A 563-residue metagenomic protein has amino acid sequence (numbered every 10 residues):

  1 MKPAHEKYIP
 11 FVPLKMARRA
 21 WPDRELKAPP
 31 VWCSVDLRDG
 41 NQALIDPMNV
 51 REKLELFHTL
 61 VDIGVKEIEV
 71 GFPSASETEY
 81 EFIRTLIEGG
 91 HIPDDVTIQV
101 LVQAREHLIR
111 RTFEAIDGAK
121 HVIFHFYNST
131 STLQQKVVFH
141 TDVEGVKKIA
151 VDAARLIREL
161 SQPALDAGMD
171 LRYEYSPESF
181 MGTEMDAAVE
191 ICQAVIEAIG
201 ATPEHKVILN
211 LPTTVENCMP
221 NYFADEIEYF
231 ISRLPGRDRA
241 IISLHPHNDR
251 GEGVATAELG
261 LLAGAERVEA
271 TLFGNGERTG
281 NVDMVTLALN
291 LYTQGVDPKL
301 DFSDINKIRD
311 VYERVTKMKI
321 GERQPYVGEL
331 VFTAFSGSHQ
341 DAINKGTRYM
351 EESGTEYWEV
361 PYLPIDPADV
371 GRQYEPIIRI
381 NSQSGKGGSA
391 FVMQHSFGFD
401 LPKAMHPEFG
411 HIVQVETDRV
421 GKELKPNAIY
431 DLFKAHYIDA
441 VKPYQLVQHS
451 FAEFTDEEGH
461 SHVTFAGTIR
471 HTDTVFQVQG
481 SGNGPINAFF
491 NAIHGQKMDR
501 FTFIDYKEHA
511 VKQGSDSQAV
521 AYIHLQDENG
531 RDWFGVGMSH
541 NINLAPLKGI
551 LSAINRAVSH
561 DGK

Functional and structural regions predicted by a protein language model:
M1-E106, R372, P376-I380, S384 (+1 more regions): N-terminal capping/small domains of soluble enzymes
M1-R38, G295-Q479, S515-Q518: A mid-to-C-terminal "edge-of-domain" accessory segment
P3-A4, W32, M48-E67, I83-G89 (+3 more regions): Alpha/beta enzyme core
D39, A43, P73-E77, S131-L133 (+5 more regions): Short, small-residue-enriched loops and turns at beta-alpha junctions that line or gate enzyme active sites
D95, Q134-Q135, L211-T213, I241 (+6 more regions): Short beta-alpha connecting loops at secondary-structure transitions that line or flank enzyme active sites
C218-E352: Catalytic alpha/beta core domains of metabolic enzymes, predominantly
V463-I469, V511-F534: Positively charged, aromatic-enriched nucleic acid-contacting surfaces
R531-F534, M538-K563: Mixed-charge, glycine-accented linear interaction segment located at domain edges/termini
